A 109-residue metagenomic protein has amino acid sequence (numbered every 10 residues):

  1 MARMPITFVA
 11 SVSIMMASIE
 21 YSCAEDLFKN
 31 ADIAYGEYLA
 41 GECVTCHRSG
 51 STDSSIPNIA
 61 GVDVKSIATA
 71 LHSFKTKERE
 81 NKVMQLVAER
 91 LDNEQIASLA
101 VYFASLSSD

Functional and structural regions predicted by a protein language model:
M1-T7: Positively charged n-region of N-terminal signal peptides that target proteins for export
T7-A17: Bacterial N-terminal signal peptides
E20-A40: Electrostatic cytochrome c docking/interface patches
A24-E25, S49, V87, Y102-A104: Residue-level hotspots at or immediately adjacent to binding/recognition sites across diverse folds
I33, E37, S51-R79, Q85 (+1 more regions): Gly/Gly-Pro-rich "capping" loops immediately C-terminal to redox-active cysteine motifs in periplasmic/lumenal
G36, G41-S49, L99: The canonical Cys-X-X-Cys-His
T45-T52, A104-S108: Detector for the c-type heme attachment site
A70, E89-D109: C-terminal capping alpha-helices of c-type cytochrome domains
